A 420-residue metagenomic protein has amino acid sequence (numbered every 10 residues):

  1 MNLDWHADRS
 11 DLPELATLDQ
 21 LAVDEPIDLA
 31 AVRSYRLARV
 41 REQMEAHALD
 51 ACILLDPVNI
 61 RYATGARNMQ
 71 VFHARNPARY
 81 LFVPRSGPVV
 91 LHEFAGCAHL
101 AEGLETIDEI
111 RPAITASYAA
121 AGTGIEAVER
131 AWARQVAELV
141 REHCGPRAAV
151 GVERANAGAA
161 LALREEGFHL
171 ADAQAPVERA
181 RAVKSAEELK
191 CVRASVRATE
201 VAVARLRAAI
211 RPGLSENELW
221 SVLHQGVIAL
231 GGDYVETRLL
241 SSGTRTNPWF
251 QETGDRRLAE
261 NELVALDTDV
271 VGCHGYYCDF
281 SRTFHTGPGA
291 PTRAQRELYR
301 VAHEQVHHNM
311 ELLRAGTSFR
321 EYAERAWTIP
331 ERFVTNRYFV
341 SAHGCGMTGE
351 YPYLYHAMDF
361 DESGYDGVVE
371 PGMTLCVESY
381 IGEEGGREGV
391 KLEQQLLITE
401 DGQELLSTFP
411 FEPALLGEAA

Functional and structural regions predicted by a protein language model:
M1-A420: Active-site neighborhoods and metal-handling regions in enzymes and metal-associated proteins
